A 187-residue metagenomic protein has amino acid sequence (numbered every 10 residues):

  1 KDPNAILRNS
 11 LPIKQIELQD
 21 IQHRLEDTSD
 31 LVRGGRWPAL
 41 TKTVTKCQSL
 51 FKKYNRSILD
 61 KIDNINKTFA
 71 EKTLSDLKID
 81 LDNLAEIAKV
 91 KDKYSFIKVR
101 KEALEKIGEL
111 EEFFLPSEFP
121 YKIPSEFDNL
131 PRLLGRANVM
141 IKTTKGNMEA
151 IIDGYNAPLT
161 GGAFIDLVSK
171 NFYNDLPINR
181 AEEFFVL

Functional and structural regions predicted by a protein language model:
K1-L187: Cross-family detector of peptidyl-prolyl cis-trans isomerase
